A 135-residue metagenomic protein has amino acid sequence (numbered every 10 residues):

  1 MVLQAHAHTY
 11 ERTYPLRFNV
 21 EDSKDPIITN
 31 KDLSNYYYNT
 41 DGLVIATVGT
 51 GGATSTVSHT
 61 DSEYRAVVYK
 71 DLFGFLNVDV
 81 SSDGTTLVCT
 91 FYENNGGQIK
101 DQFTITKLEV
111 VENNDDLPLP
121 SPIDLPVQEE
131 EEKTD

Functional and structural regions predicted by a protein language model:
M1-V88, G97, L125: Long, structured stretches of catalytic cores involved in phosphate-ester chemistry, encompassing
T40, A53-S55, T86-F91, G96-G97 (+1 more regions): Non-catalytic terminal accessory segments
